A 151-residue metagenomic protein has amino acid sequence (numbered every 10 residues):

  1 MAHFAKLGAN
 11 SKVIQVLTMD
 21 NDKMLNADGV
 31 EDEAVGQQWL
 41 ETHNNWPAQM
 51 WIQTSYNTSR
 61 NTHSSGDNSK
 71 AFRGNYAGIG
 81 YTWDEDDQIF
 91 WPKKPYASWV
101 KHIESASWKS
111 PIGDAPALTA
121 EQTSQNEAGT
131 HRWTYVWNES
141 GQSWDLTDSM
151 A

Functional and structural regions predicted by a protein language model:
M1-A151: Interaction-interface detector
